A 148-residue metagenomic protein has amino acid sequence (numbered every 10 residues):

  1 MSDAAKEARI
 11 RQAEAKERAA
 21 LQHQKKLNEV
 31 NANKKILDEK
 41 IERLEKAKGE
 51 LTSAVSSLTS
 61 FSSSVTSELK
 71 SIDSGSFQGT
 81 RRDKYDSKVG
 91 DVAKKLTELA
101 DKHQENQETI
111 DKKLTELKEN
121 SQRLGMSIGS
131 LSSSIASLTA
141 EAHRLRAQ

Functional and structural regions predicted by a protein language model:
M1-Q148: N-terminal secretion-targeting helices of virulence/extracellular proteins, encompassing both classical Sec signal
